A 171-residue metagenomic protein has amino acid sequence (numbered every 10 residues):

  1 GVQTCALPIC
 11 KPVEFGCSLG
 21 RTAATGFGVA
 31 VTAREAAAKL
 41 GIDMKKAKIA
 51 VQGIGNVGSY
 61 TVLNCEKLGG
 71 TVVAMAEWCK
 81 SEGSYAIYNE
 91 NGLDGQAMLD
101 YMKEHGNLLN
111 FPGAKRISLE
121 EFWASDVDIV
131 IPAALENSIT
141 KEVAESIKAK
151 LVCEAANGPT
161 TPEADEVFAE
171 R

Functional and structural regions predicted by a protein language model:
V2-L7: Short, small-residue-biased leader/transition segments that mark boundaries at the very start of proteins
P12, C17-A23, F27-W123: Glycine-rich phosphate/diphosphate-binding loop of Rossmann-like nucleotide-binding domains
A50, I129-I131, C153: Structural motif
V73, D128, K150: Conserved acidic residues
F122-D126, E145-I147: Flexible, charged surface loops at secondary-structure boundaries
A134-R171: Rossmann-fold NAD(P)-binding glycine/threonine-rich loop
